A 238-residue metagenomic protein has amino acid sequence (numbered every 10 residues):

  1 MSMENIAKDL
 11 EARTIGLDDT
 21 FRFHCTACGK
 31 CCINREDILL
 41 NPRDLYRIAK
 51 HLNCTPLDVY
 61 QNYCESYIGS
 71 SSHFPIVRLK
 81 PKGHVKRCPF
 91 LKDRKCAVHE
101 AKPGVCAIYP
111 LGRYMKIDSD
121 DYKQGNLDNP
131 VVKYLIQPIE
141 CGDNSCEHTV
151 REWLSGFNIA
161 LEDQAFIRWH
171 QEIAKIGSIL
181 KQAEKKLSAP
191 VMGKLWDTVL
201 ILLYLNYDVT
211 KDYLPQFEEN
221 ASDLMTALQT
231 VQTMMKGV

Functional and structural regions predicted by a protein language model:
M1-V238: Short loop/turn segments that flank or connect secondary-structure elements
